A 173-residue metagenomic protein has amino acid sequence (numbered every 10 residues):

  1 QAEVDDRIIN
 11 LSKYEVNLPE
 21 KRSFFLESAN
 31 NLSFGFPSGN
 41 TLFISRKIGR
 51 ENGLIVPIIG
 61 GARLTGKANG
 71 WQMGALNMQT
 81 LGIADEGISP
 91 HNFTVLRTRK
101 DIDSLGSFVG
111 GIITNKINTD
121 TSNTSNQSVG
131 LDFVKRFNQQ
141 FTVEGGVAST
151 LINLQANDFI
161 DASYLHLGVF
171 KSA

Functional and structural regions predicted by a protein language model:
Q1, K47-G49, A68-G70, N77-I83 (+3 more regions): Transmembrane beta-strands of outer-membrane beta-barrel pores
A2-G66: Residues that cap or anchor secondary-structure elements
V4-I9, A84-S89, D120-Q127, L154-A162: Outer-membrane beta-barrel translocator domains and adjoining extracellular loop/strand segments of Gram-negative
L18, V56-G60, K67, S89-T94 (+2 more regions): Residues that define the transmembrane beta-barrel architecture of outer-membrane proteins
I55-G60, A68-M73, N77-I83, G87-T94 (+1 more regions): Outer-membrane beta-barrel translocator/receptor signature
P57-I59, T142, G146-A173: Exposed, low-structure sequence patches enriched in small/polar residues
T65-A68, R99-I102, K135, V169-K171: Residue-level signature of outer-membrane beta-barrel architecture
G70-A75, D103-G110, Q139-G145, A173: Repeated loop/turn-to-beta-strand initiation elements of outer-membrane beta-barrel proteins
